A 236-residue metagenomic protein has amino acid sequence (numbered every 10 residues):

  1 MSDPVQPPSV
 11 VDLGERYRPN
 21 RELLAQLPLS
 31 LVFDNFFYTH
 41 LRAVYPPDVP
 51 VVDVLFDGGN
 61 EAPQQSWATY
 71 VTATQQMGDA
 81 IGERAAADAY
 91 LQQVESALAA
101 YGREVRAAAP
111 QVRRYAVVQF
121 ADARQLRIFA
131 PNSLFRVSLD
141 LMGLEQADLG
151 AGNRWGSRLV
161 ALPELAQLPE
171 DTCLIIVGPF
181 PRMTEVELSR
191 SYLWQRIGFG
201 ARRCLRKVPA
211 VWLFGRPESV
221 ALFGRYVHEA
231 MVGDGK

Functional and structural regions predicted by a protein language model:
M1-L27, L31, F37: A short, structured surface patch at a secondary-structure boundary
D3-D12, A87, M142-W155, F199: A local structural motif
R18-P28, L159-E170: Short helices/loops that flank or line small-molecule/ion binding pockets
L29-S30, G58-Q64, Q76-Y90, V105 (+3 more regions): Second-shell loop/turn segments in exported
H40-R42, V54-Q76, V112-R136, P181-V186: Extracytoplasmic ligand-binding site segments that recognize negatively charged/polar headgroups
Q65-T72, L168-K236: Structured C-terminal subdomain patch of bacterial secreted/periplasmic proteins
A85-M142: Basic- and aromatic-lined ligand-binding clefts that recognize polyanionic substrates
R127-R158, W212: Alpha-helical, coiled-coil/dimerization segments enriched in small aliphatic residues
